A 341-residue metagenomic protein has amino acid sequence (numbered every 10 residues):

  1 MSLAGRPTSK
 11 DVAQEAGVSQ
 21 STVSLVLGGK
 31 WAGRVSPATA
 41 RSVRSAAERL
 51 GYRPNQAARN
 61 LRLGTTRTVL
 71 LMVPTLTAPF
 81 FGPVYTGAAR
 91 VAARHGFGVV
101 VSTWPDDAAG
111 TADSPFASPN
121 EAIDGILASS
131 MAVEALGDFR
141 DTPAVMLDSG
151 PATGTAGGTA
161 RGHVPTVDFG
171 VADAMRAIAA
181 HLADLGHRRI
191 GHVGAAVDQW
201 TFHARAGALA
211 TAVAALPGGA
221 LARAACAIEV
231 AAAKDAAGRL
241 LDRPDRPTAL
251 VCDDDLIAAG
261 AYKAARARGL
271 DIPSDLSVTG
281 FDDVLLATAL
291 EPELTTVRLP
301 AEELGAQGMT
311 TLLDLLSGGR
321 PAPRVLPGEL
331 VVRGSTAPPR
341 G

Functional and structural regions predicted by a protein language model:
M1-A4, T68-A180, D184, L240: Alpha-helical recognition/docking segments in bacterial nutrient-uptake and carbohydrate-utilization systems
M1-G64: N-terminal helix-turn-helix DNA-binding module of bacterial transcription factors
S19, R67, D124, H187-R189 (+2 more regions): Short acidic/polar active-site loop segments enriched in Thr and Asp
Q20-L25, L61-T75, H181, R189-A195: Short beta-strand segments enriched in small/hydrophobic residues
Q56, P74-P83, S102-G110, T166-A177 (+5 more regions): Hinge/beta->alpha junction and helix N-cap segments in small-molecule ligand-binding domains
A122-S130, G191-V193, R223-A224, P244-D254 (+1 more regions): Periplasmic-binding protein-like
G218, R243-G341: Flexible loop/turn connectors
